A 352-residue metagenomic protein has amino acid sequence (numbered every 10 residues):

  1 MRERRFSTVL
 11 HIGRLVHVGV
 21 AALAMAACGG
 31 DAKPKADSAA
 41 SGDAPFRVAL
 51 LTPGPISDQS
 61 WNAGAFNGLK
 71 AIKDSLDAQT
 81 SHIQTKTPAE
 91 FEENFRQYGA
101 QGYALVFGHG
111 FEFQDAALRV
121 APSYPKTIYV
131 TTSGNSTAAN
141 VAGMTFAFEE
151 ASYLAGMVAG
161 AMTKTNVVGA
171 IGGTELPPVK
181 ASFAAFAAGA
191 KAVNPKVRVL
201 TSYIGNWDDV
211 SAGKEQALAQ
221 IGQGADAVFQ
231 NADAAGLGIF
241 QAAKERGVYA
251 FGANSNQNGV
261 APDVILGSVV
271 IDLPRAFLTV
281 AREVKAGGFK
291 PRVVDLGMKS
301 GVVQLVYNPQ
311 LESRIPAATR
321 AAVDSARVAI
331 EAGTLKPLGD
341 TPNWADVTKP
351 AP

Functional and structural regions predicted by a protein language model:
R2-V18: Bacterial N-terminal signal peptides that target proteins for export
A24-A27: C-terminal motif of bacterial Sec signal peptides marking the signal peptidase cleavage site
A32-P352: A residue-level marker of the well-folded mature domains of exported/periplasmic proteins
